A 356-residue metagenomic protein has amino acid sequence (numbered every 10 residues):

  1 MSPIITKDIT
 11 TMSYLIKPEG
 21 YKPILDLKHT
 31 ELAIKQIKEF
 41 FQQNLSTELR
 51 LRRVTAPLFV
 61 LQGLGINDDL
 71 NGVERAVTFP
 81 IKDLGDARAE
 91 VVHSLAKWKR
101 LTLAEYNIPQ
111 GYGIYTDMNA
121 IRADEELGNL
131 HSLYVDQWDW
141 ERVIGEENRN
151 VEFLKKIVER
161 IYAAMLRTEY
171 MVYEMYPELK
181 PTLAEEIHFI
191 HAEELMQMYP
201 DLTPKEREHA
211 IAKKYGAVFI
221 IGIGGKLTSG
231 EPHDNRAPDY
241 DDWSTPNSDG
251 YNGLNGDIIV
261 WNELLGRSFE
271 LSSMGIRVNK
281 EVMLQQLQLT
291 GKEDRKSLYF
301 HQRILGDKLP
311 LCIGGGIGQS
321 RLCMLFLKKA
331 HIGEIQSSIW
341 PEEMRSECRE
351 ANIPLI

Functional and structural regions predicted by a protein language model:
T6-H131, D139-V143: Class II aminoacyl-tRNA synthetase-like tRNA-binding/catalytic domains
L32, Q36, F40, R149-K156 (+4 more regions): Generic recognition of stable, solvent-exposed alpha-helical segments in well-folded globular domains
K38, Q42, A96, I114 (+5 more regions): Alpha-helix initiation and N-capping motif
L45-R52, I161-V172, A330: A generic secondary-structure signal for well-formed alpha-helical elements
L58-Q62, P177-L183, I223, E343-R345: A glycine-rich phosphate-binding loop feature that marks nucleotide/adenosyl-phosphate handling sites
T116-A210: Extended, charged alpha-beta segments that form solvent-exposed binding/catalytic grooves in nucleic-acid-handling
I121, A192-I356: A translation/RNA-centric and nucleic-acid-associated enzymatic feature enriched in Class II aminoacyl-tRNA synthetases
